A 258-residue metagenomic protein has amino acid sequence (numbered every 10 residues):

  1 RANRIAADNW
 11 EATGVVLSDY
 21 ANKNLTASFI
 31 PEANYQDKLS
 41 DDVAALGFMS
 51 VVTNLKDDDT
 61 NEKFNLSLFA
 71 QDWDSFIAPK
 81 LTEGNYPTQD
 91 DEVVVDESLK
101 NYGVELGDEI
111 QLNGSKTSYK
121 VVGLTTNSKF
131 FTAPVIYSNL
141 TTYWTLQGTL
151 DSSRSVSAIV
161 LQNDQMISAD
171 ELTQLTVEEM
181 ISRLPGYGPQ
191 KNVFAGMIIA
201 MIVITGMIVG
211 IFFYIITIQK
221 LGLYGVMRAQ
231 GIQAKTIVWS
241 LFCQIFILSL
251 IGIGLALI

Functional and structural regions predicted by a protein language model:
A2, S168-G222, V226-M227, V238-F242 (+1 more regions): Peri-transmembrane interface segments
I5-L55, N65-S67: Membrane-proximal extracellular/periplasmic loop immediately following the first transmembrane helix
I30-S40, T82, G107-E109, D164-T173: Short amphipathic alpha-helices in soluble, non-transmembrane regions that often serve as interface/regulatory elements
M49, E62-W73, K80-T142: Hydrophobic secondary-structure segments that place a key small or acidic residue at a functional site
S115-K116, L124-M201: Mechanotransmission and gating elements of multispan inner-membrane complexes involved in transport and envelope
I245-I258: Short helix-loop junctions at transmembrane helix boundaries
